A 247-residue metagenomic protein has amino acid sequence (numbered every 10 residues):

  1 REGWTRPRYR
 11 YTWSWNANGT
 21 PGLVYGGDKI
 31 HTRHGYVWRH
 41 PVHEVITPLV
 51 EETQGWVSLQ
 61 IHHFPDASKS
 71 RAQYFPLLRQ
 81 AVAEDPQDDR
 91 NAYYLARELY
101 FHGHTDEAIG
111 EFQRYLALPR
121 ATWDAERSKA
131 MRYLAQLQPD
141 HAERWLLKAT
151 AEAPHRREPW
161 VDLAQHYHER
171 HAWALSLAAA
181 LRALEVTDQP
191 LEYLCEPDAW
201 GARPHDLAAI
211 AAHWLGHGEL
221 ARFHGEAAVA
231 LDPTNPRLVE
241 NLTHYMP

Functional and structural regions predicted by a protein language model:
R1-G110: Catalytic-site signature of metal-activated, phosphate-bearing donor transferases, centered on the GT-A/GT-A-like
Y94, Y133, D162, E169 (+3 more regions): "A position-specific structural signal for the A-helix of alpha-solenoid helical repeats
L99, M131, Q138, Y167 (+2 more regions): Residue at a conserved register position within TPR or TPR-like alpha-solenoid repeats
